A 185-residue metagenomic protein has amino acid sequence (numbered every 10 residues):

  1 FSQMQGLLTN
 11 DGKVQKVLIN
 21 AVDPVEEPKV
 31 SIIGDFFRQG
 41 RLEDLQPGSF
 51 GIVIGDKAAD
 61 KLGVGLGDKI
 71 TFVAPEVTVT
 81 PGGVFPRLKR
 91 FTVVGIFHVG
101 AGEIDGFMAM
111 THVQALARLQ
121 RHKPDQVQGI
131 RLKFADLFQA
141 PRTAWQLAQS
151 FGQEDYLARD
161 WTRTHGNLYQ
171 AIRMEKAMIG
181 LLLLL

Functional and structural regions predicted by a protein language model:
F1-I33, D160: Short amphipathic beta-strand/extended segments in non-transmembrane regions
S2, V17-D23, R38-Q114: Hydrophobic secondary-structure segments that place a key small or acidic residue at a functional site
G6-L7, K29, K61, R142 (+1 more regions): Phosphate- and divalent-cation-binding pockets in alpha/beta enzyme and binding domains that engage nucleotide-derived
G12-V14, G34-D35, G67-D68, M108 (+2 more regions): Short, glycine/charged-enriched secondary-structure capping and boundary segments
E26-P28, G65, D125: A cross-taxa feature marking solvent-exposed loop/turn segments within ectodomains of secreted and single-pass membrane
E76-V79, V84-I179: Mechanotransmission and gating elements of multispan inner-membrane complexes involved in transport and envelope
I179-L185: A beta-strand-loop signature enriched in Asp, Gly, Thr, and Trp that corresponds to the sialidase/neuraminidase Asp-box
